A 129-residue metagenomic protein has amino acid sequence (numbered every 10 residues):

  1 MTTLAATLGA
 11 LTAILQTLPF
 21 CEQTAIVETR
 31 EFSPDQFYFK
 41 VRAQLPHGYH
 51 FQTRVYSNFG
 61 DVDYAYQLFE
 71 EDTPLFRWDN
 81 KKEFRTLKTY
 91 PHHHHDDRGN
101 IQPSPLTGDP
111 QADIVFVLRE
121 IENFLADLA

Functional and structural regions predicted by a protein language model:
M1-Q52, S57-F59: Negatively charged, low-complexity tracts enriched in Asp/Glu with abundant Ser/Thr
A13, S57-F59, F69-E71, E83 (+1 more regions): Short linear sequence motifs
E22, E28-E31, E70, E83 (+1 more regions): Glutamate identity and glutamate-enriched acidic tracts
V62: Residues that flank catalytic or metal-binding motifs in active/ligand-binding sites
A65-G108: An exposed acidic His-Trp-rich patch
I101-A129: Well-ordered alpha/beta subsegment
